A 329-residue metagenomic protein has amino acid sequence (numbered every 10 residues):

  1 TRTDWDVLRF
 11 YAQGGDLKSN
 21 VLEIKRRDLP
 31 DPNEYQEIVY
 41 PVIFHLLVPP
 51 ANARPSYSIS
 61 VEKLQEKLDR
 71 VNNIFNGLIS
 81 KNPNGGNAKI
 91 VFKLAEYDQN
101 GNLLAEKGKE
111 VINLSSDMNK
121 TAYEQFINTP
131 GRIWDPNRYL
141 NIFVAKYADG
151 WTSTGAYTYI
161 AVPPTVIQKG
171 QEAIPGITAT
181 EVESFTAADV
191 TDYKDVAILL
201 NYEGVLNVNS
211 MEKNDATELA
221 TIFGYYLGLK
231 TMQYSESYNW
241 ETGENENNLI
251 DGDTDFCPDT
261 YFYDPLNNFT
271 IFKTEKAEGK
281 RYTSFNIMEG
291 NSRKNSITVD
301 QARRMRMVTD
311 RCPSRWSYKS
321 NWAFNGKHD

Functional and structural regions predicted by a protein language model:
T1-L140, A145-D149, D310-S317, N321-D329: Propeptide-to-catalytic entry region of secreted or membrane-anchored zinc metalloproteases
K18-I24, R54-E62, T152-P175, V299-R304 (+1 more regions): Surface-exposed flexible segments
D31-Q36, V190-T191, G279: Short glycine/proline-enriched loop/turn "hinge" motifs that connect secondary-structure elements and lie
L46-P50, G204, S292: Short, histidine-centered active-site or binding-site loop motifs used for metal coordination, general acid-base
S58-E66, S210-N214, E218, N295-V299: Soluble non-cytosolic domains of exported or imported proteins
E62-D69, N73, T217, T221 (+3 more regions): Solvent-exposed, polar/charged alpha-helical surfaces in well-ordered, non-transmembrane soluble domains, broadly
N73-F256, T260-F262: Metzincin-family zinc-dependent endopeptidase catalytic domain
S235-D329: Replace "(M1/M4/M9/M12/WLM)" with "(e.g., M1/M4/M8/M9/M12/M26/WLM)" and add "not limited to" to clarify scope
